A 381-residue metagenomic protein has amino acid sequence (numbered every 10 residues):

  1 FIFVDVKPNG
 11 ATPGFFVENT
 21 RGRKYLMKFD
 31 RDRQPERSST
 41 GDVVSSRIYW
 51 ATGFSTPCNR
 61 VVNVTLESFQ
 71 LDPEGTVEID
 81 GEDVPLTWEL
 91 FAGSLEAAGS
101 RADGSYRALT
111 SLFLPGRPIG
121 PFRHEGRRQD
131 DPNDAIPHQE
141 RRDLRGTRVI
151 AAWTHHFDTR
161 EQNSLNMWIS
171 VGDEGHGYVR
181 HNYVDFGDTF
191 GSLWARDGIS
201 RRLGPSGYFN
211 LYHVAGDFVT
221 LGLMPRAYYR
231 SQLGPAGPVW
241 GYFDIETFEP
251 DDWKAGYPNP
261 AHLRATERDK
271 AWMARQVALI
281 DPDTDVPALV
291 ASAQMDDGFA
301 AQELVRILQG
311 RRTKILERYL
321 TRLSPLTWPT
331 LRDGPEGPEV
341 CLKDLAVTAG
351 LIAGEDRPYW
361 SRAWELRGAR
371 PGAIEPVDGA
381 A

Functional and structural regions predicted by a protein language model:
F1-R128, A380-A381: Conserved ATP-binding subdomain of kinase catalytic cores across diverse folds
N19-R21, T52-G53, F113, A151-T154 (+2 more regions): Sec/Tat-exported extracytoplasmic proteins
Q34-D42, G104, I136, E140-G146 (+5 more regions): Solvent-exposed, acidic/flexible segments
V43-R47, R148, R306: Solvent-exposed, polar/charged alpha-helical surfaces in well-ordered, non-transmembrane soluble domains, broadly
E125-Q162: Conserved kinase catalytic-core helix
R160-G172: Conserved protein-kinase catalytic-loop segment immediately C-terminal to the catalytic Asp of the HRD motif
V171-C341, V347-A349: C-terminal catalytic region of ATP-dependent kinase domains
P335-A381: Beta-strand-enriched, solvent-exposed domains that form extended recognition/catalytic surfaces
